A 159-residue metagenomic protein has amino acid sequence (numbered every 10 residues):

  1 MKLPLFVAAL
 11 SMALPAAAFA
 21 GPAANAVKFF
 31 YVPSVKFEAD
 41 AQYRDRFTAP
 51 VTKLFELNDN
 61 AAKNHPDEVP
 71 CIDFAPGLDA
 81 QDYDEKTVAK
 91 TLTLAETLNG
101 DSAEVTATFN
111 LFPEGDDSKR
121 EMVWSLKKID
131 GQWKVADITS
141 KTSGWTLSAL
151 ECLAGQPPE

Functional and structural regions predicted by a protein language model:
M1-V7: Bacterial N-terminal signal peptides that target proteins for export
V7-A8, A18: Cleavable N-terminal signal peptides
A13-P15: N-terminal signal peptide c-region/cleavage motif recognized by signal peptidases
G21-Q42: Short, aromatic-enriched amphipathic alpha-helices that serve as compact interaction elements
Y31-E38, V51, F55-A62: Sec/Tat-exported extracytoplasmic proteins
F55-G115: Surface-exposed, charged secondary-structure patches
L92-L94, E121-K128: Hydrophobic/aromatic beta-strand elements that line small-molecule binding cavities or substrate pockets in beta-rich
L98-E104, T108-R120, A136-E159: Low-complexity, intrinsically disordered terminal/linker segments enriched in charged and Gly/Pro repeats
